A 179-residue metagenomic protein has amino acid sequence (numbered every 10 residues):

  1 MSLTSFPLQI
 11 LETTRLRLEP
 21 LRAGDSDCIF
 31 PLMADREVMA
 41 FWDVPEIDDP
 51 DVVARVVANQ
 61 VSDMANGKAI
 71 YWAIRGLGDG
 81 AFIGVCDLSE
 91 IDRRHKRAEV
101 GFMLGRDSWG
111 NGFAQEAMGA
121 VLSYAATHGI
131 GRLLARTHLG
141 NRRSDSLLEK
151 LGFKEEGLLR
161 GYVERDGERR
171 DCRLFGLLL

Functional and structural regions predicted by a protein language model:
M1-A40, Y71, R75-L179: Acyl-donor (CoA/ACP) binding surface of acyl/acetyltransferases
L21, D49-D51, M64: A short hydrophobic/aromatic micro-motif that marks alpha-helical segments and, especially, helix-coil
E37-N59, I70: Conserved GNAT-fold acetyl-CoA-binding loop/helix
N59-Q60, Y124: A generic secondary-structure signal
Q60-V61, R106: Short helix-to-loop capping/linker segments positioned immediately adjacent to catalytic or ligand/cofactor-binding
S62-G67, F153: Short loop/turn motifs at secondary-structure junctions and domain boundaries
